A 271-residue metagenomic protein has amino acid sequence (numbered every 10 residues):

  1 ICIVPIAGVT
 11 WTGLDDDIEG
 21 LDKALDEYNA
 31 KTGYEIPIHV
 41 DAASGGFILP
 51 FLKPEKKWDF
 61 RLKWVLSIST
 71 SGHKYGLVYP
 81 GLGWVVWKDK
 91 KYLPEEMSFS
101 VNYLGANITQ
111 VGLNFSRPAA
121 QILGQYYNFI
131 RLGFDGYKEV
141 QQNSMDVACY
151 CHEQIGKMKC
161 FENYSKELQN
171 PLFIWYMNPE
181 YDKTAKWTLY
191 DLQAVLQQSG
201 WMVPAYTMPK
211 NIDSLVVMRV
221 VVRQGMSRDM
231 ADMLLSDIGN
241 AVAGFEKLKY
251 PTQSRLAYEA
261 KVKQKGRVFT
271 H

Functional and structural regions predicted by a protein language model:
I1-H39: Active-site phosphate-binding strand-loop segment of PLP-dependent enzymes
I6-V9, F51-P54, W58-P171, Y176-Y181 (+1 more regions): Active-site C-terminal subdomain of aminotransferase-like
G8-V9, A42-G46, K74, P209 (+1 more regions): Active-site-proximal loop/turn and secondary-structure-junction residues that shape catalytic pockets, frequently
D15, V78-G81, S214-L215: Short glycine/proline-enriched turns and hinge-like loops at secondary-structure junctions
D16-D17, I48-K53: Histidine/acidic-residue-rich catalytic or RNA/ligand-binding cores of hydrolases and nuclease-related proteins
D17-A24, R61, L192, L234: A general structural detector for well-ordered alpha-helical segments in enzyme core domains, enriched
L132-H271: Non-catalytic terminal extensions of PLP-dependent enzymes
